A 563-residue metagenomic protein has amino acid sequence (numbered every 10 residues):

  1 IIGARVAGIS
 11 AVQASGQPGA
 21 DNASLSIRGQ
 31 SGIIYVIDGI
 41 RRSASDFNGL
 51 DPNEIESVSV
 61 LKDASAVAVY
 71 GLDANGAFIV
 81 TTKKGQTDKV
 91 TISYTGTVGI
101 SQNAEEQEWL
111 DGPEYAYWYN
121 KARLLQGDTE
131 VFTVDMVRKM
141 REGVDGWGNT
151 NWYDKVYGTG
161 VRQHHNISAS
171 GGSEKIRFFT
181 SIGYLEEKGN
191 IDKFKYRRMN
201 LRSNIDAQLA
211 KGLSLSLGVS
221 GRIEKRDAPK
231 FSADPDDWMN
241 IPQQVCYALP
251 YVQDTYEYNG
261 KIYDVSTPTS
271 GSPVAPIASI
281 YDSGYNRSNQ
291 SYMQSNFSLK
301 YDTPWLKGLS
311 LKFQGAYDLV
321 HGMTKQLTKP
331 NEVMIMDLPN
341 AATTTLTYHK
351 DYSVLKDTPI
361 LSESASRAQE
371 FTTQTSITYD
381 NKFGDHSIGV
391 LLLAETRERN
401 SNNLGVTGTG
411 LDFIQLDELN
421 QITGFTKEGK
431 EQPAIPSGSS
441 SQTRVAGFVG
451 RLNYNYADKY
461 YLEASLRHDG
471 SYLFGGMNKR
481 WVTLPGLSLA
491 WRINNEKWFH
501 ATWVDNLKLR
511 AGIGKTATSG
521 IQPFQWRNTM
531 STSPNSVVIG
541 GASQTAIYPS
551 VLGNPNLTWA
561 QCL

Functional and structural regions predicted by a protein language model:
I1-A4, Q13-G16, N22-G29, D38-D46 (+1 more regions): Short, polar/charged loop or turn motifs at beta-strand boundaries
I2, I9, V58-S59, F78-V80: Non-catalytic regulatory/gating segments with a bias toward low-complexity or hydrophobic composition
A4-R5, D38-A68: Short acidic/polar hinge/loop motifs at secondary-structure boundaries that mediate gating or recognition
R5-G8, G16-A23, I33, G76-A77 (+2 more regions): Residues embedded in well-ordered regular secondary structure
V12-D21, N48-N53, Y70-A74, F194-R197 (+2 more regions): Short, glycine-/polar-rich solvent-exposed loops and beta-turns at beta-strand/coil boundaries
Q13, I27-S31, K62, T82-K84 (+5 more regions): Flexible glycine-/small-residue-rich
R41-R42, E130, I262-D264, S387: Short, solvent-exposed loop/turn motifs
Q163, R198, N204-L213, G218-I223 (+7 more regions): Extracellular/periplasmic, surface-exposed regions of secreted and cell-surface proteins
